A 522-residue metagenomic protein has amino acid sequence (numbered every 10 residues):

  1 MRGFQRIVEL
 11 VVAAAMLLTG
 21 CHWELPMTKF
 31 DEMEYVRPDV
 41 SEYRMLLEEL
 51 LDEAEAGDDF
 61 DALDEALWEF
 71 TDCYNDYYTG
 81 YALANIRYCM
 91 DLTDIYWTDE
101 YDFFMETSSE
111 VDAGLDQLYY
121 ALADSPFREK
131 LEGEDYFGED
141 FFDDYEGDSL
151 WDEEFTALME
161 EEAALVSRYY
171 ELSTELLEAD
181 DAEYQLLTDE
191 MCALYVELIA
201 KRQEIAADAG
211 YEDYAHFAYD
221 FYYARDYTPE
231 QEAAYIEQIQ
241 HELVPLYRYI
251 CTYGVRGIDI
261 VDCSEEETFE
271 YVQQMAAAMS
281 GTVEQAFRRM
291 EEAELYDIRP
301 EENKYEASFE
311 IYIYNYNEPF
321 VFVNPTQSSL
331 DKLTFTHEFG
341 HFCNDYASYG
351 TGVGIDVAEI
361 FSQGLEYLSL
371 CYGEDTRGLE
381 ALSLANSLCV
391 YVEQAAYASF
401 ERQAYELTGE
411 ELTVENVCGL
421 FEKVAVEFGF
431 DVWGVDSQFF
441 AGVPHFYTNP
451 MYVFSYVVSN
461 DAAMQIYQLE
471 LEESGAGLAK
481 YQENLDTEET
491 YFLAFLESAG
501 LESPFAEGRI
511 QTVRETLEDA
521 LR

Functional and structural regions predicted by a protein language model:
L25, Y145, F335, C343 (+3 more regions): C-terminal, non-catalytic "cap/extension" segments appended to globular domains
L25-E266, E489: A well-structured
I236-Y247, S264-M290: Zn2+-dependent metallopeptidase catalytic core
H241-E242, S348, V353-Y391, S459: Post-HExxH zinc-binding segment in Zn-dependent metallohydrolases
L295-E318, P450: Catalytic zinc-binding patch centered on the HExxH motif and its immediate surroundings that defines zinc-dependent
Y316-F335: Short pre-active-site segment immediately N-terminal to the catalytic Zn-binding motif
T334, E338, F342, Y346 (+1 more regions): Catalytic glutamate of the conserved HExxH
